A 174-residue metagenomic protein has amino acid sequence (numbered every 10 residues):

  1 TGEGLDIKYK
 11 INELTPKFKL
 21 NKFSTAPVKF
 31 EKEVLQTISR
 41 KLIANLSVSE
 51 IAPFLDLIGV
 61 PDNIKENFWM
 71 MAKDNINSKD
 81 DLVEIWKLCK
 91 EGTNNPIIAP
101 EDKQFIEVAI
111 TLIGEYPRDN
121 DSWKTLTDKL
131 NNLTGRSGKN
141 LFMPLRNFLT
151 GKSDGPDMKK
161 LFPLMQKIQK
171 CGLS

Functional and structural regions predicted by a protein language model:
T1-N95, T150-S174: Catalytic adenosine-cofactor/nucleotide-binding cores of aminoacyl-tRNA synthetases and other
T37, K103-I106, N147: Hydrophobic side chains in beta-strands
K87, G92-N140: An amphipathic alpha-helical core segment
N120-S174: Charged substrate- and nucleic-acid-binding regions of tRNA-handling and nucleotidyl-transfer enzymes, centered on
